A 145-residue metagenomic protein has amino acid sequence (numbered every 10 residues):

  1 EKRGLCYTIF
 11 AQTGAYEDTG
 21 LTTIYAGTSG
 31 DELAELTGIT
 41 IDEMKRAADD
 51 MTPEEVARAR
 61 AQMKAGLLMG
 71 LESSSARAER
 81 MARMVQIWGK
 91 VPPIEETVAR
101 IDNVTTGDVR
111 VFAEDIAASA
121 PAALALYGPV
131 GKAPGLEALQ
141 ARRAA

Functional and structural regions predicted by a protein language model:
K2-G70, L139-A145: M16/insulysin-pitrilysin zinc metalloprotease superfamily fold
R46, K64-A145: C-terminal regions of mature proteins
